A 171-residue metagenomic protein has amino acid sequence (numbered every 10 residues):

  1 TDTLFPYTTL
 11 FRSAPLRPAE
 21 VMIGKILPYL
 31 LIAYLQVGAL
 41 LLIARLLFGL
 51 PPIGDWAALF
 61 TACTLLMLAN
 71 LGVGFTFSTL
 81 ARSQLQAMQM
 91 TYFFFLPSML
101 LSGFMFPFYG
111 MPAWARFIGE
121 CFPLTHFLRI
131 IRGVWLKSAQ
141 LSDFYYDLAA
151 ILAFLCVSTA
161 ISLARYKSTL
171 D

Functional and structural regions predicted by a protein language model:
T1-T9: Single conserved hydrophobic/aromatic residue that forms the stacking wall/gate of nucleotide- or nucleobase-binding
T8-R12, A33-L41, M90-M105, S168-D171: Hydrophobic alpha-helical transmembrane segments
P18, M22-Y92, L96, S142-L148 (+1 more regions): Alpha-helical transmembrane segments and their short interhelical loops
L41-L46, S78-T79, S83, G103 (+4 more regions): Transmembrane helix-loop junction
P51, G103-V157: Membrane-interfacial helix-loop-helix junctions in multi-pass membrane proteins
T76, W135, A150-D171: Junction motif at the cytosolic side of a transmembrane helix
